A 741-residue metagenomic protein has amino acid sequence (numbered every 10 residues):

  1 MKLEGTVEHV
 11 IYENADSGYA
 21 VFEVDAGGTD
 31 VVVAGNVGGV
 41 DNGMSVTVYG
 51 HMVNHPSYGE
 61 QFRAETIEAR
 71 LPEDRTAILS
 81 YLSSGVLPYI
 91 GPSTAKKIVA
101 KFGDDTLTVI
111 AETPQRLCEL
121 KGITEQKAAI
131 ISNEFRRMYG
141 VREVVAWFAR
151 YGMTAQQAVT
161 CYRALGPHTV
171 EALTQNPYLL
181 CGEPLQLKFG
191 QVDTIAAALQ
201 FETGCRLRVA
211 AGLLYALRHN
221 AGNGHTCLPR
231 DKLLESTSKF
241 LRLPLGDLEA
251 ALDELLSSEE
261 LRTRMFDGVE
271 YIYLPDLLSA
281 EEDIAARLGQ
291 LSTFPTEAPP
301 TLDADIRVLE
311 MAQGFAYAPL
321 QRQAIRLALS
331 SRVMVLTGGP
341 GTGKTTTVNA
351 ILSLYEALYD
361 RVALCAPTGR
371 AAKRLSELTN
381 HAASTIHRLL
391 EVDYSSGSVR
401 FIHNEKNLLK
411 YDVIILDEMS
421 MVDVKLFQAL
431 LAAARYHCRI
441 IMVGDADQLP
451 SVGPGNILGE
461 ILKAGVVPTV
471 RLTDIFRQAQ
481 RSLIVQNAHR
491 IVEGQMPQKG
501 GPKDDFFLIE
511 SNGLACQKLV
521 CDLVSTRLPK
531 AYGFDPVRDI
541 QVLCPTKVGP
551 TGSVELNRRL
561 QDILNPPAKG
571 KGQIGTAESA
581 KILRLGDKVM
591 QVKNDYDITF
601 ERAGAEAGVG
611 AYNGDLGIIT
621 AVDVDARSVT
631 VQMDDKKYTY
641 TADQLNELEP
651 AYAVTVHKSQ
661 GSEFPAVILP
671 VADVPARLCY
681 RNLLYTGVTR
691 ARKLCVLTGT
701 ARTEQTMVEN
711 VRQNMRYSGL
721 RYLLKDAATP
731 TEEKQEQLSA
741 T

Functional and structural regions predicted by a protein language model:
M1-T301, L738-T741: Accessory, non-ATPase domains that flank or precede helicase/AAA+ motor cores in DNA-metabolism machines
G43-S45, G586, G614: Loop/turn positions that initiate beta-strands
M265-P340, T346: Pre-Walker A segment
M334-T337, A363, Q541-L543: Short hydrophobic/aromatic beta-strand immediately N-terminal to the Walker A/P-loop
A350, L354, L358-D360, A366-L378 (+5 more regions): Conserved helicase motor core of SF1/SF2 NTP-dependent helicases
A446-V609, T620, E736-Q737: Conserved helicase motor core of P-loop NTPases
E493, N613-T741: C-terminal accessory regions
